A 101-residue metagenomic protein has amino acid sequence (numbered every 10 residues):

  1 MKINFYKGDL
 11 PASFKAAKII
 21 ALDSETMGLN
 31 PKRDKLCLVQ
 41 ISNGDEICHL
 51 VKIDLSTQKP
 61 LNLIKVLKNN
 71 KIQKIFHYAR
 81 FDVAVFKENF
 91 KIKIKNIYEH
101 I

Functional and structural regions predicted by a protein language model:
M1-I101: Conserved RNase H-like, two-metal-ion catalytic cores of nucleic-acid enzymes
